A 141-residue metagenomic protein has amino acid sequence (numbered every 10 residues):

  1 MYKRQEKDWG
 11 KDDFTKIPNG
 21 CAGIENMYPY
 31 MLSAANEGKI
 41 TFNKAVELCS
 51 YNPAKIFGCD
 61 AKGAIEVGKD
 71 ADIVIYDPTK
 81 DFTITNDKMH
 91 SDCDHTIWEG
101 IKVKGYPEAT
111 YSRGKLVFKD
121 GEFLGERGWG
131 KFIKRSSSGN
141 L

Functional and structural regions predicted by a protein language model:
M1-Y2, V117: Hydrophobic aliphatic residue packing
K3-T79: His/Asp/Glu-enriched, well-ordered alpha-helical/loop segment that forms or immediately abuts the divalent-metal
D8-N19, D70-K131: C-terminal cap of metal-dependent C-N hydrolases
L32, L48, R113-L116, L124 (+1 more regions): Generic detector of leucine side chains in alpha-helical contexts
L32-A34, V46, K102, K115 (+1 more regions): Generic alpha-helical secondary structure signal
T41-K44, T85-S91, G139-N140: Short, positively charged
F132-L141: Short, solvent-exposed cationic patches
